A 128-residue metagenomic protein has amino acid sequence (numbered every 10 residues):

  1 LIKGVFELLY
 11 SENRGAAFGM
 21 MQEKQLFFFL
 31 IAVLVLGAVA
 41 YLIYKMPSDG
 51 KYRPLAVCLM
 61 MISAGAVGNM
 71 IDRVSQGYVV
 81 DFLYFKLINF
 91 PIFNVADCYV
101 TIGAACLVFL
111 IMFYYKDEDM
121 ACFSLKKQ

Functional and structural regions predicted by a protein language model:
L1-Q128: Alpha-helical transmembrane bundles and membrane-interface segments of multipass inner-membrane proteins
